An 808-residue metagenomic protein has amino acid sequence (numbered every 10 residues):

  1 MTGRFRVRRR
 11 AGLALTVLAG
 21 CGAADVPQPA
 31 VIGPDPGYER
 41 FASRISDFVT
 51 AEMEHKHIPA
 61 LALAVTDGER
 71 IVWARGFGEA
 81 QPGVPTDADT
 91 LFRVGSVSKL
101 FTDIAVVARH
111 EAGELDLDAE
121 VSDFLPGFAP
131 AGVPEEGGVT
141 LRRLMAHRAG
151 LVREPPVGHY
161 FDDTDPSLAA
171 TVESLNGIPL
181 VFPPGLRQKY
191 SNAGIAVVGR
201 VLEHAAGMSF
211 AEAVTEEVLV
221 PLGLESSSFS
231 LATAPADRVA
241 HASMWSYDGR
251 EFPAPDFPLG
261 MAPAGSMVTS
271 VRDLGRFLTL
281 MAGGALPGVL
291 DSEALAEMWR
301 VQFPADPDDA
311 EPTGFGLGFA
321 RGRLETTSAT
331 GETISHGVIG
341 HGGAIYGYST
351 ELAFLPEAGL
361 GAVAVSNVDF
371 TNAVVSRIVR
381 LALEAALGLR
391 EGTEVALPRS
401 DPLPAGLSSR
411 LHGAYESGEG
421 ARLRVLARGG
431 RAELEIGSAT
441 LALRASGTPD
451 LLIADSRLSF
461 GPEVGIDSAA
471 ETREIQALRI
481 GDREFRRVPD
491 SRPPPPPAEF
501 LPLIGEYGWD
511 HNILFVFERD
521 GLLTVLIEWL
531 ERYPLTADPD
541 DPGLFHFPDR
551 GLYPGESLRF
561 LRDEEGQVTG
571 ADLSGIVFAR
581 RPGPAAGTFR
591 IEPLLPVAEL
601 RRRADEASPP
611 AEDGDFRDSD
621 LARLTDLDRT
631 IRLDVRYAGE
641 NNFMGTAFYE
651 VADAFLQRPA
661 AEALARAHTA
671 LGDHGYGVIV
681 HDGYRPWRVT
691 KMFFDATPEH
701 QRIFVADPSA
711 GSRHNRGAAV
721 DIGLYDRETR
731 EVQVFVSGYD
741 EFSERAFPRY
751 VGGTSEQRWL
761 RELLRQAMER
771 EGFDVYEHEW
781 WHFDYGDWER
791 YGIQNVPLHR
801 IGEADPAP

Functional and structural regions predicted by a protein language model:
P36-V94, E114-D116, D123, A131 (+2 more regions): Short, conserved catalytic-motif segment at the N-terminal edge
S46-V49, L63, E69, F92-V121 (+3 more regions): Active-site SXXK
T66-G68, E120-A129, G677-A696: Acidic helix-start/capping segments at beta-turn-to-alpha-helix junctions
R75-Q81, G132-Y346, T350-E351, A804: Short, surface-exposed loop or secondary-structure junction motifs that flank catalytic or metal-binding residues
E332-T333, A373-E599: Peripheral terminal and inter-domain segments
T350-V368, A477-R479, A571-D572: Short, well-ordered beta-strand elements
G587-G683, A696-H778, D787-P808: Extracytoplasmic cell-surface/polysaccharide-interacting catalytic and binding patches
